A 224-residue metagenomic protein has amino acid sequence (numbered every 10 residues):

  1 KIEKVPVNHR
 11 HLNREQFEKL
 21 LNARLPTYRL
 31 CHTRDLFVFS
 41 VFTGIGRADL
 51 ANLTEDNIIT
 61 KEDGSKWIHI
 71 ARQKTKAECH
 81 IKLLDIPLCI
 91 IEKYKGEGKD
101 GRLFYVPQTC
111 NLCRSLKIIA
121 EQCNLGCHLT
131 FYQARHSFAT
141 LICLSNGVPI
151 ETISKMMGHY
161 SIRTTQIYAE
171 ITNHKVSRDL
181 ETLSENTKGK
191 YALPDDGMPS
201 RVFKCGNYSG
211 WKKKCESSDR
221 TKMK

Functional and structural regions predicted by a protein language model:
K1-R47, E97: Basic, Lys/Arg- and aromatic-enriched nucleic-acid-binding interface segment
E3, H11, R72-K76, T109 (+1 more regions): Catalytic-site neighborhood detector that most strongly recognizes the C-terminal catalytic loop/helix of tyrosine
P6, Q73-E92, G98-I118: C-terminal catalytic core of Y-nucleophile DNA break-rejoin enzymes
E15-Q16, S40-G64, E151: Short, charged phosphate-coordinating catalytic segments
H32-R34, P107-C110, G126-N146, H159: Short basic/aromatic active-site micro-motif
V38, F42, A48-D49, I118 (+2 more regions): C-terminal catalytic core of tyrosine-transesterase DNA break-rejoin enzymes
N57-G64, G126-C127, G147-I167, H174 (+2 more regions): Short, polar N-cap/turn motifs at the start of nucleic acid-interacting alpha helices
L183-K224: C-terminal secondary-structure termini that scaffold catalytic or DNA-interacting sites
